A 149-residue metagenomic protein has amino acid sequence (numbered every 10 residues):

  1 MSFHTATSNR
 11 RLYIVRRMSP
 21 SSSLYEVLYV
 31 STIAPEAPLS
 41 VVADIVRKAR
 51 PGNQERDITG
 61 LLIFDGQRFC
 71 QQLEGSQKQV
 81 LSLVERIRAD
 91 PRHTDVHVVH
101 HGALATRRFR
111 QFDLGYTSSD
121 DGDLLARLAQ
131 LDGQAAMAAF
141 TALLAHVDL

Functional and structural regions predicted by a protein language model:
S2-L149: Charge-rich, low-complexity N-terminal segments
